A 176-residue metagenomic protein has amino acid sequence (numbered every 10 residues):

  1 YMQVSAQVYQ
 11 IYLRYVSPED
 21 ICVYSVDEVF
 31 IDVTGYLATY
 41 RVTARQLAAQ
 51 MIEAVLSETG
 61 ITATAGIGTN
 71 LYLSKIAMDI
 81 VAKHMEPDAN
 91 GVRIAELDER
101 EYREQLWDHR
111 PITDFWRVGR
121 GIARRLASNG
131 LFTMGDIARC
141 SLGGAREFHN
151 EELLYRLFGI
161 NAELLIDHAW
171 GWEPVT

Functional and structural regions predicted by a protein language model:
Y1-E173: Gly/Gly-Pro- and Ser/Thr-rich, intrinsically disordered tail segments characteristic of DNA damage-repair and tolerance
T176: Extended, polar beta-sheet/loop recognition surfaces of beta-rich domains that mediate binding to diverse ligands
